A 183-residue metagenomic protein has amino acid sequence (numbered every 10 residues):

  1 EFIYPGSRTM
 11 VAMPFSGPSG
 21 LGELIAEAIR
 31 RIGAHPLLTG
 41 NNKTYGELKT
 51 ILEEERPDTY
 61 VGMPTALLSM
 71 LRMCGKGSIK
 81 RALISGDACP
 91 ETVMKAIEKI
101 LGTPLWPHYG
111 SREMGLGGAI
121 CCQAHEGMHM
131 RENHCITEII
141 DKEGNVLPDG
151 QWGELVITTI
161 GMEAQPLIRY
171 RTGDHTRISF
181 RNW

Functional and structural regions predicted by a protein language model:
E1-M10: Conserved adenylate-forming
V11-S16, T158: Short beta-strand->loop
P14-A26: Conserved coil-to-alpha-helix start sites within the AMP-binding
E27-R31: Short hydrophobic alpha-helices that are characteristic scaffold elements of the AMP-binding
H35-W183: Active-site glycine/GP-rich loop and adjacent strand/helix microenvironment that borders small-molecule binding pockets
